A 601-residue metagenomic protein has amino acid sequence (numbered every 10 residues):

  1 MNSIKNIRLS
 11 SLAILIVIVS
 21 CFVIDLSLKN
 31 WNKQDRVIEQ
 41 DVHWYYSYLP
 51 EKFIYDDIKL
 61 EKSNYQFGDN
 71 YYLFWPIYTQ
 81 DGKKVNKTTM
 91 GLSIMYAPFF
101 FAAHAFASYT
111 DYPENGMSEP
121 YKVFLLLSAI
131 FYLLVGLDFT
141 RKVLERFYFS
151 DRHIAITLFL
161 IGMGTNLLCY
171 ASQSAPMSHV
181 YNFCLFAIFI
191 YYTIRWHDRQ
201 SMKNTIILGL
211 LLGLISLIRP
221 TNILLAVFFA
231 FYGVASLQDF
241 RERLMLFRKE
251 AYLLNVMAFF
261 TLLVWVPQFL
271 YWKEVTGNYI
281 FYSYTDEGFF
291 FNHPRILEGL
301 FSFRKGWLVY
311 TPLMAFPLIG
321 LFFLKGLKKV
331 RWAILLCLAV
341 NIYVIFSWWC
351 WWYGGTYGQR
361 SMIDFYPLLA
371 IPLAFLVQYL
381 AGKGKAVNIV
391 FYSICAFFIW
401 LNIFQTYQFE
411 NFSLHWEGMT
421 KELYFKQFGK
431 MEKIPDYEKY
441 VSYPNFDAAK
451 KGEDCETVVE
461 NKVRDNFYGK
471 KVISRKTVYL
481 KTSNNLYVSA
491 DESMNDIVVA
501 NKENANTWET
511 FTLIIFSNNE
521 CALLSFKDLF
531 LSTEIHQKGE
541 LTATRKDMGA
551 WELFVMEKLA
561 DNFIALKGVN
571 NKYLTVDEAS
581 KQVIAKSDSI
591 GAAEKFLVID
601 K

Functional and structural regions predicted by a protein language model:
M1-K29, L125, V135, E145 (+3 more regions): Start-transfer (signal-anchor) and selected internal transmembrane alpha helices of multi-pass inner/ER membrane
N30-V37, T356, V390-K471: Membrane-embedded, lumen/periplasm-facing catalytic core of multi-pass transferases that use lipid-linked donors
L49, L158-F159, N204-R219, A226-F231 (+1 more regions): Membrane-interface alpha helices of multi-pass inner-membrane proteins
S108-N115, V135-T165, C184, D198-I207: Transmembrane-helix signature of polytopic, membrane-embedded enzymes that assemble or transfer cell-envelope glycans
S178-L185, L224, V309-Y310, M314-A315 (+1 more regions): Hydrophobic/aromatic-rich transmembrane helices and adjacent perimembrane loops
F189-T205, K325: Membrane-interface transmembrane helices that cradle and orient dolichyl/undecaprenyl
F228-F231, D239, K249-F323, K328 (+3 more regions): Membrane-lumen/periplasm interface segments of specific transmembrane helices in polyprenyl phosphate-linked
D465-K601: Lectin-like carbohydrate-binding module/patch detector with strong preference for beta-trefoil
